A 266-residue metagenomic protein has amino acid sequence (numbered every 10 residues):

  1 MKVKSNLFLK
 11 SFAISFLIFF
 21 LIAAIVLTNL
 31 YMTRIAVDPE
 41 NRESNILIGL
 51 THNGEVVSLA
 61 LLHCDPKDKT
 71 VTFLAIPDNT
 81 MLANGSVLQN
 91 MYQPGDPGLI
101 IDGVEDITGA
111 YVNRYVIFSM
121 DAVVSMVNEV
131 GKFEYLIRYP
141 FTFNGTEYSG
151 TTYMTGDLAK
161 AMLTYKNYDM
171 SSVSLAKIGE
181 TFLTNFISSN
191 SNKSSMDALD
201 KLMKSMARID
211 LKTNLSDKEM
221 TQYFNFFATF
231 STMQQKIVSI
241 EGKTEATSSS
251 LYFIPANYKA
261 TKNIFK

Functional and structural regions predicted by a protein language model:
K2-L74, F224-F227, G242, S248: Entry/capping segment at the start of metal-dependent catalytic domains with acidic active-site entry clusters
M32-R34, L47-T51, V57-A60, S86-E105 (+1 more regions): N-terminal post-signal-peptidase region of extra-cytosolic proteins
E40-E43, G54-L59, D68-F73, L99 (+5 more regions): Extracytoplasmic
N45, H52, D65-D68, T72 (+2 more regions): C-terminal solvent-exposed extensions
S58, P97-E105, M120-V124, N128 (+6 more regions): Extracytoplasmic/secreted envelope proteins and their assembly/folding machinery, especially bacterial periplasmic
S86-P94, T108-R114, T164-S174, N190-S191 (+2 more regions): Second-shell loop/turn segments in exported
P94-T151: Amphipathic, coiled-coil-like alpha-helical scaffolding segments used for oligomerization/assembly
N128-L202: Flexible, polar/acidic helix-loop-strand segments at domain edges
